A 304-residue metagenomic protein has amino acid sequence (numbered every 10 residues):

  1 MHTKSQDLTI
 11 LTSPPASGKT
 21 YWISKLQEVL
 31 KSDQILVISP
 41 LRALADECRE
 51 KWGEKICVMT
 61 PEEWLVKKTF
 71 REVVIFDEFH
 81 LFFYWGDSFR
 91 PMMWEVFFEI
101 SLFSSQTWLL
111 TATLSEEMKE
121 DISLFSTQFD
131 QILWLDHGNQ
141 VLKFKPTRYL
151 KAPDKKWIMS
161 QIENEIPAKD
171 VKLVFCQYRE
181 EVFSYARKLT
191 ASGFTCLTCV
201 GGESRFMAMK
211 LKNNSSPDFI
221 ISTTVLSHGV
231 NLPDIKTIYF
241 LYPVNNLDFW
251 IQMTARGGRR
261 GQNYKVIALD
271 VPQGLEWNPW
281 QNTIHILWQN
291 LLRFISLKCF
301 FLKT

Functional and structural regions predicted by a protein language model:
D7, G53-K68, N213-V230: Conserved two-lobed SF2 helicase motor
P14-W52, E116-K119, R179-E180: Conserved Walker A/P-loop ATP-binding site and its immediately adjacent core in helicase/helicase-like ATPase domains
T20, L65-K67, F219-I238, Q252-Q262: SF2 helicase motor core recognition
D33-A45, M118, N164-T190, C196-L197: Conserved strand-helix element at the start of the C-terminal RecA-like helicase core
H80-L135: Post-DEXD/H (motif II) to motif III coupling segment of the RecA-like Helicase ATP-binding lobe
E116-E165: Interdomain hinge/linker at the junction between the two RecA-like core domains of SF2 helicases
F194-T223: Conserved helicase ATPase core of P-loop NTP-dependent helicases/translocases
L241, D248-Q252, R256-I284: Conserved segment of the helicase C-terminal RecA-like domain
